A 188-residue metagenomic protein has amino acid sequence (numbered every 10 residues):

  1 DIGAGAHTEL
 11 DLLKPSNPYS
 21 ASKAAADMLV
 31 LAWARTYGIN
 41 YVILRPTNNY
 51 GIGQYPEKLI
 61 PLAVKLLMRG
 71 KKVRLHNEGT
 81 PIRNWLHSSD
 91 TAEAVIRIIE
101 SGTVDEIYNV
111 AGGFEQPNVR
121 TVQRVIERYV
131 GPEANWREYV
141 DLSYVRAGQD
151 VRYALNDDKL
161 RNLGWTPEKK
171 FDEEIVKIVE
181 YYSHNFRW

Functional and structural regions predicted by a protein language model:
D1-I43, Q54-P56: Catalytic helix-loop patch of NAD(P)-dependent Rossmann-fold dehydrogenases
G3, D11, N48, G79 (+1 more regions): Short, well-ordered turn and helix-capping elements at secondary-structure junctions
S16-Y19, T47-E57, N77-S88, F114: Glycine-rich "substrate-gating" loop/helix at the edge of Rossmann-like oxidoreductase active sites
R45-N48, N109: Residue-level recognition of beta-strand->loop/alpha-helix junctions
L67-W188: C-terminal substrate-binding subdomain of Rossmann-fold SDR/epimerase-dehydratase oxidoreductases
